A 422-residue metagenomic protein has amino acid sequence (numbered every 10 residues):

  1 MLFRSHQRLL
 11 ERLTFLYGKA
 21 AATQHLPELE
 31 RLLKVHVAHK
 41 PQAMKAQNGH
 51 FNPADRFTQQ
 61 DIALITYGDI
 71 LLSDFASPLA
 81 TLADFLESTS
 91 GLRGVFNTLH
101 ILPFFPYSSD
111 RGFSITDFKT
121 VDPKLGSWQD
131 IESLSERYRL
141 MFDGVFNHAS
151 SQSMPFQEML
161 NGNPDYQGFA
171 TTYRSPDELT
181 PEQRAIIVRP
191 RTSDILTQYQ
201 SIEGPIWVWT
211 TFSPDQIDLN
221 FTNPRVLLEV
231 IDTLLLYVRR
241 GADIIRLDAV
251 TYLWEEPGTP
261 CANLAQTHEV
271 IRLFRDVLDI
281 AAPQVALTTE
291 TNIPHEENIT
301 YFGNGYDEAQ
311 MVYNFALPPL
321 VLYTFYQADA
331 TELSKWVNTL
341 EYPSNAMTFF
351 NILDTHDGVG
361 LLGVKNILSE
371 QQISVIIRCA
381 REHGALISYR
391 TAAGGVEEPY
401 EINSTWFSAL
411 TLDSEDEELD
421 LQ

Functional and structural regions predicted by a protein language model:
F3-Q422: Active-site and adjacent substrate-binding regions of carbohydrate-active enzymes
